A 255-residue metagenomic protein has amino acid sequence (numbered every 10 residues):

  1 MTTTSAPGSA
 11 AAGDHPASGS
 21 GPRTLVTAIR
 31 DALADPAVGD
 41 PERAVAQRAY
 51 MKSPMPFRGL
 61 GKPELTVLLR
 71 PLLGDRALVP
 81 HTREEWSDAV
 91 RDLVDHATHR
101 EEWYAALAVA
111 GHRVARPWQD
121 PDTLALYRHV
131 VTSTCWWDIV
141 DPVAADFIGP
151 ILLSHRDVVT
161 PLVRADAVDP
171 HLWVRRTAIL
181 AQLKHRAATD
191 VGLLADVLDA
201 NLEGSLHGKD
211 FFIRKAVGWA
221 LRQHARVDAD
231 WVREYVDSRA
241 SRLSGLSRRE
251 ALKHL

Functional and structural regions predicted by a protein language model:
T2-L255: Alpha-helical scaffold domains
